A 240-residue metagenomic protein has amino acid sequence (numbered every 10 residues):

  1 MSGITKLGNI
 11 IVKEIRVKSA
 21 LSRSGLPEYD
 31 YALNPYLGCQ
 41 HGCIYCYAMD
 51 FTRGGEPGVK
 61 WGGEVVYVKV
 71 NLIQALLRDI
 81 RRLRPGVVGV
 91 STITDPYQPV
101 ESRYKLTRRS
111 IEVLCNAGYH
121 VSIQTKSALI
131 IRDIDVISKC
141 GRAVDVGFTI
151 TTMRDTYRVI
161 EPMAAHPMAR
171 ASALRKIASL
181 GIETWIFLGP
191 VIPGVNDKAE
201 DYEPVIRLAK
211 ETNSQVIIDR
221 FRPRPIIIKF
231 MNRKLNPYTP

Functional and structural regions predicted by a protein language model:
M1-C39, M49-V87: N-terminal [4Fe-4S]-dependent radical SAM core
C43-C46: The canonical Cys-X-X-Cys-His
L72-P240: Conserved AdoMet/S-adenosylmethionine-binding subsite of the radical SAM
